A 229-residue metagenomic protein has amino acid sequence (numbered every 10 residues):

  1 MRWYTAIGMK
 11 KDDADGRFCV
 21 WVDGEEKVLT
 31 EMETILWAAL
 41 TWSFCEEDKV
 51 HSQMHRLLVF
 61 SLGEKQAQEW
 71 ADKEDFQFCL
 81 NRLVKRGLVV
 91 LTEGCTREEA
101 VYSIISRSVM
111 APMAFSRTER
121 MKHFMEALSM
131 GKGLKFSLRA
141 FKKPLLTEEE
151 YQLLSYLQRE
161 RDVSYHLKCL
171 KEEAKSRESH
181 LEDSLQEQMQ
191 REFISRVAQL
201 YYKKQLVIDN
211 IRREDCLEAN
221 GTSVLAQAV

Functional and structural regions predicted by a protein language model:
R2-W21: Short boundary/linker motifs that mark transitions into or out of structured domains
E25-V229: Long, charge-rich, low-complexity alpha-helical segments
